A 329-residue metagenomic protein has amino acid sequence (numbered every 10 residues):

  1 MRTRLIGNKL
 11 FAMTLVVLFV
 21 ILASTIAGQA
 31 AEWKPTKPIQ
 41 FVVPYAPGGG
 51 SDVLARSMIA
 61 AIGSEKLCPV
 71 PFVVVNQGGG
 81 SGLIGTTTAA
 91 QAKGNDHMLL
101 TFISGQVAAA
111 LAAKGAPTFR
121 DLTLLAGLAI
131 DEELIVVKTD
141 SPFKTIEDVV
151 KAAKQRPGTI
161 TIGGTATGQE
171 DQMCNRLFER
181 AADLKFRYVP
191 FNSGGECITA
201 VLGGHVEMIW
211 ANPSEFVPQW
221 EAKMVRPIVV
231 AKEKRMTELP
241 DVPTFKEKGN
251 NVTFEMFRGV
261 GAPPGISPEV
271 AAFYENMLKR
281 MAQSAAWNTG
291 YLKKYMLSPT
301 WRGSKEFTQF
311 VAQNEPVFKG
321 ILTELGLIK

Functional and structural regions predicted by a protein language model:
M1-A12: N-terminal secretory signal peptides that target proteins for export/translocation
A12-T25: Bacterial N-terminal signal peptides
A30-D121, T159, D183-M208, Q219 (+2 more regions): N-terminal (or domain-start) structured segment
T36, R180, L184, I266-K329: An extracytoplasmic/periplasmic, membrane-proximal ligand-sensing/linker region
I39, G48, A55, V74 (+10 more regions): Residue-level signal for nonpolar/aromatic packing positions in well-ordered secondary structure
S64, T88-M98, A110-E196, F245-E247 (+1 more regions): Hinge/capping helix and adjacent helix->loop/strand transition within the periplasmic-binding protein
G78, T159, G163-T167, D171-V242: Ligand-binding pocket segment of bilobal, Venus flytrap-like solute-binding proteins
I103-S104, T139, P213-S214, K232-E233 (+1 more regions): Short secondary-structure boundary segments
